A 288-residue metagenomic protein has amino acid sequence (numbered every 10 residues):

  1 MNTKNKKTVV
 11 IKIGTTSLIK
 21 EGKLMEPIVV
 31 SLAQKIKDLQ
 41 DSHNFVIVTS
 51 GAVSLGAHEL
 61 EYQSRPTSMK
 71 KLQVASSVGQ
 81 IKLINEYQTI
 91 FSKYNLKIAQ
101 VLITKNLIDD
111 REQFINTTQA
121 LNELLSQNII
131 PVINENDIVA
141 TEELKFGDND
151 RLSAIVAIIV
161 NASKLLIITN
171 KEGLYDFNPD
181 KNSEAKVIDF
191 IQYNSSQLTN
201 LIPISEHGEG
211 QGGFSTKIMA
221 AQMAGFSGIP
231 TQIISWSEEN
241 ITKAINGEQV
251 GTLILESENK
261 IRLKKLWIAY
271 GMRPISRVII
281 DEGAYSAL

Functional and structural regions predicted by a protein language model:
M1-R65, M69-K97, V101-L288: C-terminal catalytic "cap/lid" subdomain
